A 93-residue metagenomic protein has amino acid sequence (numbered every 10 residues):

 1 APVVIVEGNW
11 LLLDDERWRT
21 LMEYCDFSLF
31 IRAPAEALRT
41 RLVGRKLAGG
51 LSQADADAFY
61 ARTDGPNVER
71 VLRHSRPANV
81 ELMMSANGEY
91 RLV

Functional and structural regions predicted by a protein language model:
A1-R45: ATP-dependent NMP and nucleoside kinases share a basic, alpha-helical "lid"
P2, E36, T40-A48, A58-V93: NTP-dependent small-molecule kinase module
A54-A56: Flexible, glycine/charged-enriched surface loops at secondary-structure junctions
